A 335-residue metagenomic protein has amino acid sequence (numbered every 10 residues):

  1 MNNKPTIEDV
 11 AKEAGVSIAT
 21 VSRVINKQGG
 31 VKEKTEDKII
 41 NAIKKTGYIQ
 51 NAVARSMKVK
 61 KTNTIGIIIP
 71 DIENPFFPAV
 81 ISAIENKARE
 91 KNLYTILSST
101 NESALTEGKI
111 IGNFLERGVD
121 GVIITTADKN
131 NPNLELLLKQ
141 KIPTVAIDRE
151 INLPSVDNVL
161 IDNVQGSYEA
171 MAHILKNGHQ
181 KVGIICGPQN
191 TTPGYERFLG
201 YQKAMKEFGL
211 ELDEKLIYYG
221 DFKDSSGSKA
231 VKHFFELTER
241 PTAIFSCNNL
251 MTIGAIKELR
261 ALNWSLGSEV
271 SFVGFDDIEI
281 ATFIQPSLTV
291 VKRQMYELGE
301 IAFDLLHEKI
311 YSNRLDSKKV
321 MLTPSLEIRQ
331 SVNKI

Functional and structural regions predicted by a protein language model:
M1, K45-N51, L105, T125-A127 (+1 more regions): Short gly/ser/thr-rich secondary-structure transition/capping motifs
M1-N2, K45, N86-K91, L115 (+2 more regions): Bacterial carbohydrate/catabolite-sensing allosteric modules
M1-N63, F76: N-terminal helix-turn-helix DNA-binding module of bacterial transcription factors
I18-S22, M57-E73, H173, K181-P188: Short beta-strand segments enriched in small/hydrophobic residues
E33, Y48-N113, R117-G121, L199-Q202 (+1 more regions): Amphipathic helical "hinge" segments at domain boundaries
A54, G108-I111, L134, M171 (+1 more regions): Short hydrophobic/charged patches on amphipathic alpha-helices used for structural packing and interfaces
N101-A104, T125-N130, L250: Short beta->alpha connector loops
K129-L138: Active-site-adjacent beta->alpha loops and helix N-cap segments on the catalytic face of soluble alpha/beta enzymes
